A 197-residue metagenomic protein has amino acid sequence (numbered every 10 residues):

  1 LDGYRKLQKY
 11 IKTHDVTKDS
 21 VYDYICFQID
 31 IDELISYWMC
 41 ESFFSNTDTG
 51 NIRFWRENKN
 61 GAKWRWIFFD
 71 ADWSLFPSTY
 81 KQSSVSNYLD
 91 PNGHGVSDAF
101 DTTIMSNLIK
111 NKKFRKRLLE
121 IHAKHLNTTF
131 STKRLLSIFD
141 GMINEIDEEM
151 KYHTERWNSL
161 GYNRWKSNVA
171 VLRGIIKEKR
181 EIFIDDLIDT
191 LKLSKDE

Functional and structural regions predicted by a protein language model:
L1-E197: Middle-to-C-terminal accessory/interaction subdomains
